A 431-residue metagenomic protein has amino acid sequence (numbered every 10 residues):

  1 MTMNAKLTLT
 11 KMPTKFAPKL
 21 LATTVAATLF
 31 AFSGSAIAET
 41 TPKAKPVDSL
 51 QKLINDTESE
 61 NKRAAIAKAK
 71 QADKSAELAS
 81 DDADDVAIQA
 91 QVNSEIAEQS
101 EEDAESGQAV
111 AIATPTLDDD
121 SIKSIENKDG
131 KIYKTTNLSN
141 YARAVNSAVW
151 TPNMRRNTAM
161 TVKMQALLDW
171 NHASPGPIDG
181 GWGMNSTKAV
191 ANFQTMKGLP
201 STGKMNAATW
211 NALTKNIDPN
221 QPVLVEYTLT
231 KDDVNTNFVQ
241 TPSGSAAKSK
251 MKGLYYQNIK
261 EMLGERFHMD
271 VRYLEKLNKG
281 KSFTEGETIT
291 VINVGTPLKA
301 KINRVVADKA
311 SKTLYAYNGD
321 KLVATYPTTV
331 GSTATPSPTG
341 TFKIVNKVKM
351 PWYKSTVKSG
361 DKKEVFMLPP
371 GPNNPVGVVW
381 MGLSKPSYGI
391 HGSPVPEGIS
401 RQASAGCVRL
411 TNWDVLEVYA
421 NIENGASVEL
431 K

Functional and structural regions predicted by a protein language model:
T2-I37: Gram-negative bacterial Sec-dependent N-terminal signal peptides
T40-P177, V223-S249: Acidic, Ser/Thr/Pro/Gly-enriched interdomain connector segments
A148-N157, A173-G180, G198-P200, A246-G253 (+4 more regions): Second-shell loop/turn segments in exported
M160, A166-P175, W182-P200, N258-T284 (+4 more regions): LysM (lysin motif) carbohydrate-binding repeats in extracellular/periplasmic proteins that recognize
M184-T230, E275-R304: Extracellular LysM carbohydrate-binding repeats and other cell-envelope/extracellular binding modules
T241-S243, A247-S249, N258, R266-K343: Intrinsically disordered, low-complexity, Pro/Ser/Thr/Asn/Gly/Ala-rich spacer/linker segments adjacent to signal
K299-S393: Gly/Pro-biased beta-strand-loop elements
K363-K431: Exported/periplasmic cell-wall-interacting domains
